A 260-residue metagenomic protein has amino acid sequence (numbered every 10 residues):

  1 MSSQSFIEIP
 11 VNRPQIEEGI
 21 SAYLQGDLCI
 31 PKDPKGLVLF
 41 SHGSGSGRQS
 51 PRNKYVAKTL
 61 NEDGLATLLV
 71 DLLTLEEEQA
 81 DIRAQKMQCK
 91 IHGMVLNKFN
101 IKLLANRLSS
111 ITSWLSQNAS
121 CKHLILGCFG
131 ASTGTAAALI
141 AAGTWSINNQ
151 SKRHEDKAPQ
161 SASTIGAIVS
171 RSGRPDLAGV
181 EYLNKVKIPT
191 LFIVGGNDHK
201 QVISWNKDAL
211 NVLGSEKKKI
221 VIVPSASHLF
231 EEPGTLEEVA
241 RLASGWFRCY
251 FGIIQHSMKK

Functional and structural regions predicted by a protein language model:
F6-C121, E231-G234, E238: Serine-hydrolase catalytic machinery in alpha/beta-hydrolase-like enzymes
S120-S132: Alpha/beta-hydrolase fold nucleophile elbow
T135-N148, I168: Short glycine-enriched nucleophile-adjacent loop and the immediately C-terminal alpha-helix near the catalytic center
S161-P175: A conserved short beta-strand
V186-K187, F192-V194: Short beta-strand/loop motif that positions the catalytic acidic residue of the alpha/beta-hydrolase fold
H199-W205: Conserved alpha/beta-hydrolase "acid-adjacent" motif
V212-L229: Catalytic histidine neighborhood in serine/cysteine hydrolases with alpha/beta-hydrolase-type architecture
G234-K260: Catalytic active-site module of serine/aspartate enzymes centered on a nucleophile-bearing elbow/loop
